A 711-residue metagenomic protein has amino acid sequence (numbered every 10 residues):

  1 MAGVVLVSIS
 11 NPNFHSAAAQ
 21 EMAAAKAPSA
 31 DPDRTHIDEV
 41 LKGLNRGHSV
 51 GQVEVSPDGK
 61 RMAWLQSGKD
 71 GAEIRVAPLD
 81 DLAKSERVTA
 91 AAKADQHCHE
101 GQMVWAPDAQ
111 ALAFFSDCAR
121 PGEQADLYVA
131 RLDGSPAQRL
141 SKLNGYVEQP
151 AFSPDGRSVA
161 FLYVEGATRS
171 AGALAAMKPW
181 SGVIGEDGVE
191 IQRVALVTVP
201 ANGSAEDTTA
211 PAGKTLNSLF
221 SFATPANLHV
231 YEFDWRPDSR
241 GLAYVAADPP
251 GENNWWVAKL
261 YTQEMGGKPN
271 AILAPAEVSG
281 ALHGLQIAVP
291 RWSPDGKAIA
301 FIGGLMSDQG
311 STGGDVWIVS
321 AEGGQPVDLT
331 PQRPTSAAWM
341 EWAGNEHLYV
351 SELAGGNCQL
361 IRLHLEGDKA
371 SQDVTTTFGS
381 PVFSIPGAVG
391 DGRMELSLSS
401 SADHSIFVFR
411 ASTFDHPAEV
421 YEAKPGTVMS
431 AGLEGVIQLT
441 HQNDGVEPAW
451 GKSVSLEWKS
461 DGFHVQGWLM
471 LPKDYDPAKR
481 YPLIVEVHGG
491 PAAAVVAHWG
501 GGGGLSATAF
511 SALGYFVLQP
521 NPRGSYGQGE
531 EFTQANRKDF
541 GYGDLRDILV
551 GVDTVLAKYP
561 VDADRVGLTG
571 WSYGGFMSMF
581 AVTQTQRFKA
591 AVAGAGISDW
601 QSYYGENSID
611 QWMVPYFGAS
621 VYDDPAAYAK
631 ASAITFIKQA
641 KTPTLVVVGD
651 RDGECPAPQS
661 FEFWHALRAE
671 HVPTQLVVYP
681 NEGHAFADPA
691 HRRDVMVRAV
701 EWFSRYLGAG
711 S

Functional and structural regions predicted by a protein language model:
A27-V50, A210-F222: A short helix->beta-strand "capping" segment at the edge of beta-propeller domains
V40-R75: Beta-strand-rich domains and repeat architectures in extracellular enzymes and scaffolds, especially beta-propellers
G47, Q66-R75, A92-E100, A113-Y128 (+12 more regions): A flexible loop/linker signature enriched in serine peptidases of the S9 family
P57-D58, P107-D108, P154-D155, P237-D238 (+3 more regions): Residue-level detector of Asp-centered blade-edge/turn motifs that repeat once per structural unit in beta-propeller
M62, A109-A113, G156-V159, L242-A243 (+3 more regions): Hydrophobic beta-strand positions that form the internal "hydrophobic ladder" of WD40/Gbeta-like beta-propeller blades
P78-L82, R131-S135, V199-G203, E264-K268 (+3 more regions): Short loop/turn segments that connect beta-strands within beta-propeller blades
N345, G390-S711: Serine-hydrolase catalytic core recognition
